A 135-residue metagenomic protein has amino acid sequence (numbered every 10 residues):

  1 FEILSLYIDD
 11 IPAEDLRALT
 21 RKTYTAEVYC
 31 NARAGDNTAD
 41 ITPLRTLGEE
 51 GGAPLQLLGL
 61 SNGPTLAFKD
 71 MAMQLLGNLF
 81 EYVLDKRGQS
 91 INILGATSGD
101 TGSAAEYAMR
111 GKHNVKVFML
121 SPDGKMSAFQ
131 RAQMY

Functional and structural regions predicted by a protein language model:
F1-Y135: PLP-dependent amino-acid enzyme catalytic core
